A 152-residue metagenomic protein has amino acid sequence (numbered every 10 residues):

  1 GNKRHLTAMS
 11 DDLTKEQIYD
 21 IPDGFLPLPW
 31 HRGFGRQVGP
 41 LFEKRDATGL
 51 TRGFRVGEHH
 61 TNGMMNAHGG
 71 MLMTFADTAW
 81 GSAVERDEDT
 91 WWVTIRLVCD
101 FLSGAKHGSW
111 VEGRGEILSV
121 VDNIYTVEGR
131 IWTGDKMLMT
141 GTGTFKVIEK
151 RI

Functional and structural regions predicted by a protein language model:
N2-I152: Terminal targeting signals and extreme-terminal segments of soluble enzymes
